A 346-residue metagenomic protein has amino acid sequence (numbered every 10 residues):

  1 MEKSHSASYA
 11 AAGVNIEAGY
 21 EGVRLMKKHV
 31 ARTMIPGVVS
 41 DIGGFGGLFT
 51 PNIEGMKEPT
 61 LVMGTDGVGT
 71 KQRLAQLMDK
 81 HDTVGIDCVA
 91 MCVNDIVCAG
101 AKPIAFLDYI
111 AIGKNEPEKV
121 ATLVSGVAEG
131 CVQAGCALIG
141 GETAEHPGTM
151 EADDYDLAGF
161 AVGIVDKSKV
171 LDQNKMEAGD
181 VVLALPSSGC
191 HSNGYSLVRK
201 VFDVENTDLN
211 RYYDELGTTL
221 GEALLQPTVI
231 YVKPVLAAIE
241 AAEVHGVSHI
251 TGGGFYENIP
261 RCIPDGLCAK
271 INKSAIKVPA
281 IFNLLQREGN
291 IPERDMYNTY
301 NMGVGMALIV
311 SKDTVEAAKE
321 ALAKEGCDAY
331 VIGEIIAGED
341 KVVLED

Functional and structural regions predicted by a protein language model:
E2-A11, K119-A137, M150-Y155, D208-L209 (+2 more regions): Glycine-/charge-enriched secondary-structure boundary and capping motifs
E2-G37: N-terminal amphipathic/basic leader segments beginning at the initiator methionine
N15, D66, G179, H249 (+1 more regions): Residue-level signature of catalytic and energy-coupling elements of molecular machines, predominantly ATP/GTP-dependent
E21, F45-F49, K71, D87 (+9 more regions): Gly/Ser/Thr-rich beta-alpha loop segments that engage phosphate groups in nucleotides
G22, M26, L48, C92-V93 (+5 more regions): Buried hydrophobic packing segments
V23, A121-V124, Y195: Hydrophobic face of alpha-helices
K28-S188: Glycine-rich phosphate/pyrophosphate-binding loop regions near the starts of catalytic domains
D156, K169-L220: Short, acidic (Asp/Glu-rich) active-site segment that either coordinates a divalent metal cofactor
